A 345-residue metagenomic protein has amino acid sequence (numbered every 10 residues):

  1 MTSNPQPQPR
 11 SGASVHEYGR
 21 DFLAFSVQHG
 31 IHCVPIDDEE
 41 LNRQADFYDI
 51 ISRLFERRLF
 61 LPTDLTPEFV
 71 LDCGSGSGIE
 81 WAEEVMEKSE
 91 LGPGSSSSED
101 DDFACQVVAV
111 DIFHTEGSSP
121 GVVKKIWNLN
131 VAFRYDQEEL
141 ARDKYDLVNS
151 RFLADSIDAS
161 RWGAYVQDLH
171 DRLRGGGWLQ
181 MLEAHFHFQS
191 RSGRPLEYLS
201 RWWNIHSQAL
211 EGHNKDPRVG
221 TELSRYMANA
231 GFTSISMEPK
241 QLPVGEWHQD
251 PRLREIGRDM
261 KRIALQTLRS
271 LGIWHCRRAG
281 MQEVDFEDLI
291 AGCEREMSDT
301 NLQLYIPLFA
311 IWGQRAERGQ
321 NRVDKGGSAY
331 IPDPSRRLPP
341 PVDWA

Functional and structural regions predicted by a protein language model:
M1-D143, R161, E183-E211, K215 (+3 more regions): N-terminal charged/capping segments associated with class I S-adenosyl-L-methionine
N149: A conserved beta-strand element that flanks and buttresses the S-adenosyl-L-methionine
F152-D155: Short catalytic micro-motifs in class I SAM-dependent methyltransferases
G163-W178: A short glycine-rich, Lys/Arg-flanked "PGG" loop and its adjoining helix->strand segment in the class I
L179-Q180, S234: A short hydrophobic/small-residue beta-strand
K215-A230: Short alpha-helix
T233-Q241: Short, well-structured beta-strand/strand-turn elements
